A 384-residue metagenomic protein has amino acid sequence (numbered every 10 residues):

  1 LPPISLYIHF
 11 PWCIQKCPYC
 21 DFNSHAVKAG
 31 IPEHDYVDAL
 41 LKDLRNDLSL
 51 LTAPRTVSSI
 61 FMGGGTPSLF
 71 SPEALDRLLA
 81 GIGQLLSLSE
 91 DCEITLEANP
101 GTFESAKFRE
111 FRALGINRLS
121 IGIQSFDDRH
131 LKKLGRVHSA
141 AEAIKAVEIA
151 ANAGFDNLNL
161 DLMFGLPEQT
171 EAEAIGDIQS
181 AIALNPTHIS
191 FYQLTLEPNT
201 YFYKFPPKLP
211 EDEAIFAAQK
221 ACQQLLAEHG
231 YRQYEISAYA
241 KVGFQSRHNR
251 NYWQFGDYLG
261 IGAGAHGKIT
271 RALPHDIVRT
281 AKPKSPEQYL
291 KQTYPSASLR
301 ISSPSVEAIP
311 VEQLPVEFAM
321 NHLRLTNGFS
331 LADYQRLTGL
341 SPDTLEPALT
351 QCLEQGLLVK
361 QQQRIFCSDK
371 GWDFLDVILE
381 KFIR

Functional and structural regions predicted by a protein language model:
P3-S5, S24-L50, T56-L340: C-terminal scaffold of the Radical SAM
L6-F10: Short active-site neighborhood of thiol/selenol oxidoreductases, capturing the structured segment around
P11-S24: Local cysteine-cluster metal-coordination motifs and their immediate loop/turn environment, predominantly Fe-S cluster
G339-Q351: Short amphipathic alpha-helical interaction segments
L353-Q363: A short, conserved structural fragment
R364-S368: Minor-groove-contacting beta-hairpin "wing" of winged helix-turn-helix DNA-binding domains
K370-R384: Short, amphipathic alpha-helical interaction segments positioned at domain boundaries
